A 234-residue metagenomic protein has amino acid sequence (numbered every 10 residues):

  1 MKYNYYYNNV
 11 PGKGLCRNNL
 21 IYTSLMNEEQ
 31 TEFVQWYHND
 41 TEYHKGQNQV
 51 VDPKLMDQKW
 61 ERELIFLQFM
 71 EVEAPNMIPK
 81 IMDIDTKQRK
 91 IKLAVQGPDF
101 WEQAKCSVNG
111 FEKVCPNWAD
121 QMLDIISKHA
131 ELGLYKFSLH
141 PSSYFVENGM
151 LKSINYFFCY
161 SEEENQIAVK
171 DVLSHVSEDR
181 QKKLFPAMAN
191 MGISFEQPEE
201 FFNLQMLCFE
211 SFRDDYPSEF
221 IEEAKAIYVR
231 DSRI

Functional and structural regions predicted by a protein language model:
N8, G12-L64, Q68: ATP-binding glycine-rich loop module of kinase domains
S24, L93-V95, F145-V146: Conserved hydrophobic "DFG−1" position in protein kinase catalytic cores
E32, M77, I91, K152-S153: Protein kinase-like catalytic core scaffold
M56, E71, I78-W118: Conserved structural core of kinase catalytic domains
M122-A130: Short C-lobe core helix of eukaryotic-like protein kinase catalytic domains
H129-V146: Catalytic-loop of the protein kinase fold
E147-I234: C-lobe/activation-segment region of protein kinase-like
